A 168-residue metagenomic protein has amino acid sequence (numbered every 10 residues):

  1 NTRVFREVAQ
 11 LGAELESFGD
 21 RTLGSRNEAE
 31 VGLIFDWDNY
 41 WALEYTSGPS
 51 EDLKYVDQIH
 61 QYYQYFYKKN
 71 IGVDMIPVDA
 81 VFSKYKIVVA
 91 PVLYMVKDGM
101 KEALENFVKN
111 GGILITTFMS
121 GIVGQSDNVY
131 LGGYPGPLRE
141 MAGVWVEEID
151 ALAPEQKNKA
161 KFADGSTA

Functional and structural regions predicted by a protein language model:
N1-A168: Carbohydrate-binding surfaces of carbohydrate-active enzymes
